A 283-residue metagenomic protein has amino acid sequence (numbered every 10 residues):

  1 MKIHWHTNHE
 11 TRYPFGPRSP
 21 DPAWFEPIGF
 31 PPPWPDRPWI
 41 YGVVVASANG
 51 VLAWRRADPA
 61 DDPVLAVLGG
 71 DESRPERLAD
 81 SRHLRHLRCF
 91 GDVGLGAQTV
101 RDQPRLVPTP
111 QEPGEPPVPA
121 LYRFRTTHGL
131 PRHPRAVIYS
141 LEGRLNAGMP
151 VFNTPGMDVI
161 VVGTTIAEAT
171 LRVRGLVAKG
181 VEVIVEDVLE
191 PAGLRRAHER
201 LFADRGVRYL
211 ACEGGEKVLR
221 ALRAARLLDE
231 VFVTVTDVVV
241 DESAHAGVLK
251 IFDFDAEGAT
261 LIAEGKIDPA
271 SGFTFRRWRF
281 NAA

Functional and structural regions predicted by a protein language model:
M1-A283: Enzymes that bind and transform nitrogen-containing heteroaromatic metabolites
